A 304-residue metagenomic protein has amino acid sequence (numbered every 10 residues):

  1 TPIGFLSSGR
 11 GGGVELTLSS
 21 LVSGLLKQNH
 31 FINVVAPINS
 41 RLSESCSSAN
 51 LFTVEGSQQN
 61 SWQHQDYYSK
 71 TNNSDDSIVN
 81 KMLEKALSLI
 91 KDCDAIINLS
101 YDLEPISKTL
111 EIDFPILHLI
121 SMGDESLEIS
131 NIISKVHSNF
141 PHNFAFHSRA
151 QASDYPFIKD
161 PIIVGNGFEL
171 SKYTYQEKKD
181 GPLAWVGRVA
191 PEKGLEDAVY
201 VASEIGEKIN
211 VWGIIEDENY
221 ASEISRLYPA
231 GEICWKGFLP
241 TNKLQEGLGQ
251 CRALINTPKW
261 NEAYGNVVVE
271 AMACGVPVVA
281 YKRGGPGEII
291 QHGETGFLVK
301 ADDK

Functional and structural regions predicted by a protein language model:
T1-K304: Catalytic cores of nucleotide-sugar-dependent glycosyltransferases that transfer UDP/GDP/TDP-activated
